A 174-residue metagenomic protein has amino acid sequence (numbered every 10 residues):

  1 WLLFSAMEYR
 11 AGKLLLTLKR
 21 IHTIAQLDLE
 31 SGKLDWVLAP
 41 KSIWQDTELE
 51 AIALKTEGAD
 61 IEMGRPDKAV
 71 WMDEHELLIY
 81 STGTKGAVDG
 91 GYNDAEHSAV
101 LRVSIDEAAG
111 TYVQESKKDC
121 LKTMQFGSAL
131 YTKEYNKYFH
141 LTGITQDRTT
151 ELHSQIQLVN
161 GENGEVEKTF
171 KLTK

Functional and structural regions predicted by a protein language model:
W1-K174: Histidine-/acidic-rich catalytic cores in large beta-rich domains
